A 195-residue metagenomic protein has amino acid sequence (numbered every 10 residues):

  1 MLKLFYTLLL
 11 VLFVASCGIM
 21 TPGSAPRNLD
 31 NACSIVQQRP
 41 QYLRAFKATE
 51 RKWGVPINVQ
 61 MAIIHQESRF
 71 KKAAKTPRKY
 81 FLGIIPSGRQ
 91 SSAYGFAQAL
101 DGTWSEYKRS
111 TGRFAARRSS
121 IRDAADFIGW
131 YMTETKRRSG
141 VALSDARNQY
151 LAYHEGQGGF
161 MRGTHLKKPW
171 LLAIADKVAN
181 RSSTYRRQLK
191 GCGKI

Functional and structural regions predicted by a protein language model:
L2-L10: Sec-dependent signal peptide recognition, specifically the positively charged N-region followed immediately by
F13-S16: C-terminal motif of bacterial Sec signal peptides marking the signal peptidase cleavage site
G18-F81, T133-R137, L189: Export/targeting segments at the very N-terminus of extracytoplasmic proteins
L29-V36, F46-E50, P86-Y94, S110-I121 (+2 more regions): Second-shell loop/turn segments in exported
L43, K47, I57-M61, L100-D101 (+6 more regions): Extracytoplasmic/secreted envelope proteins and their assembly/folding machinery, especially bacterial periplasmic
A73-E106, A152, W170: Short, surface-exposed glycine/acidic/tryptophan-bearing loops
P86-Q90, S144-I195: Catalytic and substrate-binding regions of cell-wall glycan-acting enzymes that process beta-1,4-linked
F96-N148, A152-G159: Alpha-helical segment that forms one wall of the substrate-binding/catalytic cleft in peptidoglycan-active domains
